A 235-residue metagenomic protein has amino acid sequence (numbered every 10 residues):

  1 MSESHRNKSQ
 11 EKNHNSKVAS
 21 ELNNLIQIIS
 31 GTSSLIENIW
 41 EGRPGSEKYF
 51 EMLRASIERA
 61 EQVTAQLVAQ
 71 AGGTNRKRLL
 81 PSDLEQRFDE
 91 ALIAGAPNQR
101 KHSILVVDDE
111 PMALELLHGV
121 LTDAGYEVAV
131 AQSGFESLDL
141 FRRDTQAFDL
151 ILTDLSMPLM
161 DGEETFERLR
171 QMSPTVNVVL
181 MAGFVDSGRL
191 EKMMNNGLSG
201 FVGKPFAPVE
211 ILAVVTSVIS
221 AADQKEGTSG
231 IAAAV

Functional and structural regions predicted by a protein language model:
T32, E47-G95: Conserved DHp (HisKA) dimerization/phosphotransfer helix of two-component histidine kinases, i.e., the long coiled-coil
E37-P44: Short acidic helix/loop segment immediately C-terminal to the autophosphorylated histidine in two-component histidine
E115-D123: Charged docking surfaces used in two-component/phosphorelay signaling
V130-D139, G162: Helix N-cap/capping motif at the beta->alpha junctions
T145-L152: Active-site beta3 strand of CheY-like receiver
M157: Receiver (REC) domain active-site loop signature in two-component systems and cognate sites in sensor histidine kinases
E164, Q171, F184-V202, V209 (+1 more regions): Alpha4 helix (beta4-alpha4-beta5 surface) of REC/receiver domains from two-component response regulators
